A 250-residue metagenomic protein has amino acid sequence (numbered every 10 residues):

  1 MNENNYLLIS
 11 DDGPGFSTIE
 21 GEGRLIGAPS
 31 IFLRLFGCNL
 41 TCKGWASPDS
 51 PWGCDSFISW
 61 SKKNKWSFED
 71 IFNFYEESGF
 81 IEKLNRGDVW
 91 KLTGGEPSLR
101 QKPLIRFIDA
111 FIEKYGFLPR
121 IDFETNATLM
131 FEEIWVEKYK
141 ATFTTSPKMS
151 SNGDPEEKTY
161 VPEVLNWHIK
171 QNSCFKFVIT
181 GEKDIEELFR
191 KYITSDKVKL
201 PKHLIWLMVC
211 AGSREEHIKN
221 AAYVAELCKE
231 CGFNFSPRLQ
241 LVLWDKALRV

Functional and structural regions predicted by a protein language model:
E3-P14, P29, G44-A141: Conserved Radical SAM active-site core
I9-S30, F36: S-adenosyl-L-methionine
S10-G15, R34, T93, V178 (+1 more regions): Short hydrophobic segments within beta-strands
D12, F36, F57, S146-K148: Generic beta-structure capping elements
G21-G23, K43-A46, L248: Short, glycine/acidic-enriched capping/hinge loops at junctions between secondary-structure elements
F32, V89-K91, C174-K176: Short aromatic/hydrophobic contact patches that present stacked aromatics for nucleic-acid/ligand binding
S98-V250: Conserved AdoMet/S-adenosylmethionine-binding subsite of the radical SAM
